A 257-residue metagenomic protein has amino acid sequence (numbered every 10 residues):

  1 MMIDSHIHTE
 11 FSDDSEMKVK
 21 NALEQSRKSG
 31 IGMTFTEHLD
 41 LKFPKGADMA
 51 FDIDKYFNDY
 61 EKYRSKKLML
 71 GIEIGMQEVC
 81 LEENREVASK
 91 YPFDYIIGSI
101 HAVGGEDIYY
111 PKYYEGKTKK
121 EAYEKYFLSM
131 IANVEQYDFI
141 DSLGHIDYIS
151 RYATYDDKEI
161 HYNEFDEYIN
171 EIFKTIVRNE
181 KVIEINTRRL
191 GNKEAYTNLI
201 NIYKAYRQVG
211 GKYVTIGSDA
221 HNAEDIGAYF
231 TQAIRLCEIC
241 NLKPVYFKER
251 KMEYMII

Functional and structural regions predicted by a protein language model:
M1-E78, K90-D94, Y152, E159-N163 (+4 more regions): An N-terminally biased module of ancient metal coordination in phosphate/nucleic-acid-related enzymes
I3-S5, T9, V19, D156-I257: Charged catalytic cores and adjacent phosphate/nucleic-acid-binding surfaces used for phosphate/nucleic-acid chemistry
R27, E135-Q136, Q208-G210: Short hydrophobic "helix-edge" motifs at membrane interfaces and signal-peptide entry regions
T34-F35, I97, G144, E184 (+1 more regions): Conserved beta-strand positions in the central sheet of alpha/beta enzyme cores
H38, H145-Y148, T187-R188: Short, well-ordered beta-to-alpha junction loops that form the rim of enzyme active sites and present histidine/acidic
G46-R178: Extended substrate/RNA-proximal surfaces in nucleic-acid metabolism proteins
